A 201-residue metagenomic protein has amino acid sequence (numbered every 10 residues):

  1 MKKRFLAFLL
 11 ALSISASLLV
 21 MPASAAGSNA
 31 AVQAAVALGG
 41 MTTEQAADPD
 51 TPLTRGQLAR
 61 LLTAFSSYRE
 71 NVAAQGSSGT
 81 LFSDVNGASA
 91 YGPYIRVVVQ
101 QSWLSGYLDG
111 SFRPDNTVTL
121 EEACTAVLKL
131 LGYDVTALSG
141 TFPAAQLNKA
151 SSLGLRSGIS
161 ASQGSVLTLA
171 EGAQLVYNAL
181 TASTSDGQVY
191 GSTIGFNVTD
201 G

Functional and structural regions predicted by a protein language model:
M1-G201: N-terminal propeptides
